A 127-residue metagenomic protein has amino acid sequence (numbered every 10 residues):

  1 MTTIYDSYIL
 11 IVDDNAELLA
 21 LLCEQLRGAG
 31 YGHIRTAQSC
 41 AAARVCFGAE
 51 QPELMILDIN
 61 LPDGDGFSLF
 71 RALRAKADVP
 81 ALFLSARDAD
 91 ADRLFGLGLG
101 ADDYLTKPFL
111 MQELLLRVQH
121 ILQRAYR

Functional and structural regions predicted by a protein language model:
A16-R35: Two-component/phosphorelay signaling modules centered on CheY-like receiver
T36-L54: Acidic, metal-coordinating helix/loop segments flanking the phosphotransfer/catalytic sites of two-component signaling
S39, D65-S68: Acidic catalytic/metal-coordinating carboxylates
V45, F67-D78: Short amphipathic alpha-helix used as the core "switch/output" element in two-component signaling
D58, S85: Active-site residues of response regulator receiver
P62, A89, K107: The feature encodes the CheY-like receiver
L105, F109-L122: C-terminal output helix
